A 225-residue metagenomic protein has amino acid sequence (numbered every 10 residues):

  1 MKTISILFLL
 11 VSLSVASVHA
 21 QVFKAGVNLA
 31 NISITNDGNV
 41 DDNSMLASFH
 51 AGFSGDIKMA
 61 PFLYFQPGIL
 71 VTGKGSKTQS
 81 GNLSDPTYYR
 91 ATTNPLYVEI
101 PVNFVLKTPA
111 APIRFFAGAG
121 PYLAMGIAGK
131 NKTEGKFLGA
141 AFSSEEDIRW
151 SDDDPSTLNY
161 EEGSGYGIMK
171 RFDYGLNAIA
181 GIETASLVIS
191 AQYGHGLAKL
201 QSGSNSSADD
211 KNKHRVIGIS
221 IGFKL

Functional and structural regions predicted by a protein language model:
M1-K24, I221-L225: Bacterial Sec-dependent N-terminal signal peptides
V18-A20, A60-F62, A110-R114, T184-L187 (+1 more regions): Strand-connecting loop/turn motifs
H19-G52, M169: Short glycine/proline- and aromatic-enriched beta-strand/turn motifs that initiate or cap beta-hairpins
A25-L29, D56-L138, I221-L225: Gram-negative (and chloroplast) outer-membrane scaffold detector with strong preference for beta-barrel transmembrane
N28, I182-S186, K213-L225: Outer-membrane beta-barrel "beta-signal"
T35-D42, D85-A91, G163-Y166, G203-D209: Extracellular loop and loop/strand-boundary signature of outer-membrane beta-barrel proteins
L46-H50, P95-P101, R171-N177, H214-G218: Transmembrane beta-barrel architecture of outer-membrane proteins
T93-L96, F104-V188, Y193-S202, L225: Outer-membrane beta-barrel transmembrane domain signature
